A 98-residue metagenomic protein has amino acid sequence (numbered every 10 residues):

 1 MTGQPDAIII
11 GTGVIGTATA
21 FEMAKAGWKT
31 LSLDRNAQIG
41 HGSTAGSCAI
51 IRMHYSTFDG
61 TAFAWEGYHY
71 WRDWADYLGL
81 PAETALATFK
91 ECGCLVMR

Functional and structural regions predicted by a protein language model:
M1-I15, L31: Beta1/beta-strand and adjacent pyrophosphate-binding region of the FAD-binding site in flavoprotein oxidoreductases
M1-T2, A24, T88-F89: Short, flexible hinge/linker loops that cap or flank conserved catalytic cores
T2-I8, G40-S43, S47, I51: Accessory recognition modules or surfaces
Q4, G27, A45, E91-C92: A structure-centric signal for secondary-structure junctions around beta-strands
I10-G11, R35, S47, E91-G93: A secondary-structure boundary/capping signal
A24-T44: Glycine-rich FAD pyrophosphate-binding loop
A49-R98: Dinucleotide-binding Rossmann-like beta1-alpha1 core, especially the glycine-rich loop that anchors the ADP
